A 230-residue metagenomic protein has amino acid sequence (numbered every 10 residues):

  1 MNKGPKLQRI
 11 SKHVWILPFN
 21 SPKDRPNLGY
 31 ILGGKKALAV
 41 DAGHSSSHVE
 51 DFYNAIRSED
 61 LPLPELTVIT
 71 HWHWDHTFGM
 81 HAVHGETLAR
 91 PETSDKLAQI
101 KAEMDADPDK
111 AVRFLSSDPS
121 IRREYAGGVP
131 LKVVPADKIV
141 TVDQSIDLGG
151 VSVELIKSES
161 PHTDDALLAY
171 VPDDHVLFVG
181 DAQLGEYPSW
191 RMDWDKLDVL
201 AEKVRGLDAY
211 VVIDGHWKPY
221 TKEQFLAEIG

Functional and structural regions predicted by a protein language model:
K6-N54, L167-Q183: Conserved beta-strand hairpin/beta-sheet module of binuclear metal-dependent hydrolase folds, prominently
R9-I10, A98-I156, R205: Metallo-beta-lactamase
S11, P18-N20, P91, E159 (+1 more regions): Residues at the C-termini of beta-strands that transition into short coil/loop
A37-L38, A42-S47, S145, S152-L226: Metallo-beta-lactamase
S47-T93, R205-V211: Active-site metal-binding motif and surrounding structural segment of the metallo-beta-lactamase
D51, G79-A82, K101, R191 (+1 more regions): Short amphipathic alpha-helical segments
P91-K96, Q183: Short, acidic/turn-prone active-site loops that include or flank metal/cofactor- and phosphate-binding residues
